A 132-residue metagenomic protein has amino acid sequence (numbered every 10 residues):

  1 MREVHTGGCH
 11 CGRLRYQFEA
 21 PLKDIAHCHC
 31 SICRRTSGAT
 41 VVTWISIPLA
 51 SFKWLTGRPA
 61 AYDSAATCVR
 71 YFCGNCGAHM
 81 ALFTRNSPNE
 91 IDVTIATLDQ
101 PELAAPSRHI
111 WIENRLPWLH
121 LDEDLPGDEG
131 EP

Functional and structural regions predicted by a protein language model:
M1-P132: A short Gly-Trp-Pro
